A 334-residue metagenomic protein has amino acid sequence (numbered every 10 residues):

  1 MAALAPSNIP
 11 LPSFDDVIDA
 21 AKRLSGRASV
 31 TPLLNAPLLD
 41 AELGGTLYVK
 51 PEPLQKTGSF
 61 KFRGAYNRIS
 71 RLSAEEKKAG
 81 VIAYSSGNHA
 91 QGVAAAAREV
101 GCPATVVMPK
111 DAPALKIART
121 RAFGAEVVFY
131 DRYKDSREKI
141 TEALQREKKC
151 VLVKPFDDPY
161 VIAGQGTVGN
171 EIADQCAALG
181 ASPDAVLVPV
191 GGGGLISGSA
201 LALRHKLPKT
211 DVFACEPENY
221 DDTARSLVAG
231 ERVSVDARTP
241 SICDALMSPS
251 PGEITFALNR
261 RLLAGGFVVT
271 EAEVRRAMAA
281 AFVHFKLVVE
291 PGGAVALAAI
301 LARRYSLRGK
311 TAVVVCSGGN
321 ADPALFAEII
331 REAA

Functional and structural regions predicted by a protein language model:
M1-A334: PLP-dependent amino-acid enzyme catalytic core
